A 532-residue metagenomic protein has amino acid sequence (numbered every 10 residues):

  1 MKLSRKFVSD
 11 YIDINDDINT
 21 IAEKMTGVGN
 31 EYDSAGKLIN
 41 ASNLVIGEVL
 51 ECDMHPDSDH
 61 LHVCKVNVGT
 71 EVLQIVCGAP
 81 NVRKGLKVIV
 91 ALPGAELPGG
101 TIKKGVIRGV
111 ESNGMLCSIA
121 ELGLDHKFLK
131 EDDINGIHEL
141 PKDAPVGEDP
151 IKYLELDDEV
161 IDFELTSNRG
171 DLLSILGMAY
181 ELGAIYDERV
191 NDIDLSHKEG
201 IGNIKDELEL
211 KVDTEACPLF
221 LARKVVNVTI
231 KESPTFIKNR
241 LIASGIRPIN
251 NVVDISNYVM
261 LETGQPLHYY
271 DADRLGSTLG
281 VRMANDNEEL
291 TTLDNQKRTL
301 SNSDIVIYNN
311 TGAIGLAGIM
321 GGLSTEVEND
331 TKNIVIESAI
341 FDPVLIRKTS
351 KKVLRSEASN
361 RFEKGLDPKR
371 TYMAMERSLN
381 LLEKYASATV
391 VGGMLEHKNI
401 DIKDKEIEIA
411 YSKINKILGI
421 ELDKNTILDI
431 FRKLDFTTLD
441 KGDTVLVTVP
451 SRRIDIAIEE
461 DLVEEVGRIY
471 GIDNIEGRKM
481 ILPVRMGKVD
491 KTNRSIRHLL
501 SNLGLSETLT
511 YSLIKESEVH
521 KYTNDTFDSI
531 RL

Functional and structural regions predicted by a protein language model:
M1-G202, V335, K351-K352, E357 (+4 more regions): Phosphate-backbone binding interfaces of nucleic-acid-interacting proteins
K2-F7, A79-K87, S167-I185, G245-Y269 (+5 more regions): Conserved phosphate/anionic-ligand binding catalytic regions in large, soluble enzymes, centered on
R5, V28, H62, Y186 (+1 more regions): Glycine/proline-enriched, intrinsically flexible loops and inter-domain linkers
N19, Y32-L38, R189-E199, P248-V253 (+4 more regions): Flexible, glycine/charged-enriched surface loops at secondary-structure junctions
I46-Q74, N239, A243, N250 (+1 more regions): Conserved mixed alpha/beta core segments that line enzyme active sites in large multi-domain catalysts
A120-E121, K127, E139-K142, I230 (+2 more regions): Conserved catalytic alpha/beta cores of large enzymes that bind or transform nucleotide phosphates and polynucleotides
L182-E215, A386-I414, L418-E421: Terminal amphipathic helices with adjacent charged low-complexity linkers/tails
I407-L532: Extended, well-folded interaction surfaces typified by the phenylalanyl-tRNA synthetase beta subunit core
